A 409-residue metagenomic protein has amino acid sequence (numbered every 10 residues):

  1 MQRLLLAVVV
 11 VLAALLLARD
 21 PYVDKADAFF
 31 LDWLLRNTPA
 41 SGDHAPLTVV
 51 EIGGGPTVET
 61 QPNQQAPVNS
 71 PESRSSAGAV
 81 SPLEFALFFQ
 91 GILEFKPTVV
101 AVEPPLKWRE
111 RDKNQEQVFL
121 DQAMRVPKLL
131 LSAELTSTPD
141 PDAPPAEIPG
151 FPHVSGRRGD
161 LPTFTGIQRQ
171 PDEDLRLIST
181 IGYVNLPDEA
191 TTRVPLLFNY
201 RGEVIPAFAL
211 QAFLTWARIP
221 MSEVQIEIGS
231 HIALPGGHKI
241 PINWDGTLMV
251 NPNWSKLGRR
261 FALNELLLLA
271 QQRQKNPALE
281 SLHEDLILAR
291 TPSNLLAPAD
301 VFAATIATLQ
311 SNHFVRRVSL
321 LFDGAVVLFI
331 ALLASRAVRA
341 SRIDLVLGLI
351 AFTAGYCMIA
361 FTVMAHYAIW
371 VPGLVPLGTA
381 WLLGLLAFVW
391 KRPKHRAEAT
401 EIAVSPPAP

Functional and structural regions predicted by a protein language model:
Q2-H238, L279-D344, G348, F352-G355: Non-transmembrane functional regions of envelope-associated proteins
S137, P220, F261-E265, P372-G373: Short, solvent-exposed coil/turn linker segments
A212, T305, L377-L385: Generic recognition of well-ordered alpha-helical segments
Q225-N276: Substrate-access "cap/lid" subdomains that shape and gate the entrance to catalytic or ligand-binding pockets
F329-A340, F352-T362, W381-K394: Alpha-helical transmembrane segments
H366-A380: Loop-to-transmembrane alpha-helix initiation sites
V389-P409: Generic detector of multi-pass transmembrane helix bundles and their immediately adjacent loops in polytopic membrane
